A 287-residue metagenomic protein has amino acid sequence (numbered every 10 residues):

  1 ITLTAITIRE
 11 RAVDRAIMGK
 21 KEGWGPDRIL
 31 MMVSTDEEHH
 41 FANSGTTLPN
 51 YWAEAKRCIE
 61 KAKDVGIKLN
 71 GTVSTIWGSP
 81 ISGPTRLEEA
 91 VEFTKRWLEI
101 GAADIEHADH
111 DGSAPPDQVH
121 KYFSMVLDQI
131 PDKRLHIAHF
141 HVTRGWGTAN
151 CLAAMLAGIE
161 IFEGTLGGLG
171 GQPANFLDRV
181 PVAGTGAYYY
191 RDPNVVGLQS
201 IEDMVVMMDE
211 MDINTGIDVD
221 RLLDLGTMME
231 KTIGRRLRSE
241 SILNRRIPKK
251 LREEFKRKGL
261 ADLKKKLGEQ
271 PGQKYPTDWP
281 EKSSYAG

Functional and structural regions predicted by a protein language model:
I1-G287: Catalytic cores and adjacent flexible loops of soluble metabolic enzymes that perform enolate/carbanion chemistry on
